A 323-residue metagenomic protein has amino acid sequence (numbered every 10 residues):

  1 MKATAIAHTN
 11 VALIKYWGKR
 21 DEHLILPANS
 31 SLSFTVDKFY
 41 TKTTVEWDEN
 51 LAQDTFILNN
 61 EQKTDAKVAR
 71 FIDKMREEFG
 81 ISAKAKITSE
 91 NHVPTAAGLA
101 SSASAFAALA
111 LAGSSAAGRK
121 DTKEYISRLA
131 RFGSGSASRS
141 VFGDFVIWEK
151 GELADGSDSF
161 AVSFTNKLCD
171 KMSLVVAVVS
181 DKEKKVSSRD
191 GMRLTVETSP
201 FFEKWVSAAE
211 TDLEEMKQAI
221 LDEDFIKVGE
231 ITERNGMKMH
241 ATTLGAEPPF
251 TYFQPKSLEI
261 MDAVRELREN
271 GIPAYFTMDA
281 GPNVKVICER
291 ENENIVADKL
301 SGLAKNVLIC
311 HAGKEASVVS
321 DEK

Functional and structural regions predicted by a protein language model:
M1-A97, L111-D121, K299, L308-K323: ATP-binding N-lobe of GHMP and related small-molecule kinases
A7, A28, F39, V141-F142 (+2 more regions): A generic structural signal for well-ordered coil/turn residues at beta-strand boundaries that shape enzyme active-site
A12-K15, F34, T41-V45, A137-S140 (+3 more regions): Short beta-strand scaffold segments in enzyme catalytic cores
I57, G281-C288: Short cationic amphipathic helices and targeting signals
E77-K167: Gly/Ser-rich oxyanion-binding loop with an adjacent helix/lid that shapes the negatively charged ligand pocket
G98-S102, P282-N283, N292: Gly/Ser/Thr-rich loops at beta-strand to alpha-helix junctions that form or flank small-molecule/cofactor-binding
R128-R268, I272, I287-K323: ATP-dependent small-molecule kinase catalytic core of the GHMP/sugar-kinase superfamily and closely related
Y275-M278: Short beta-strand
